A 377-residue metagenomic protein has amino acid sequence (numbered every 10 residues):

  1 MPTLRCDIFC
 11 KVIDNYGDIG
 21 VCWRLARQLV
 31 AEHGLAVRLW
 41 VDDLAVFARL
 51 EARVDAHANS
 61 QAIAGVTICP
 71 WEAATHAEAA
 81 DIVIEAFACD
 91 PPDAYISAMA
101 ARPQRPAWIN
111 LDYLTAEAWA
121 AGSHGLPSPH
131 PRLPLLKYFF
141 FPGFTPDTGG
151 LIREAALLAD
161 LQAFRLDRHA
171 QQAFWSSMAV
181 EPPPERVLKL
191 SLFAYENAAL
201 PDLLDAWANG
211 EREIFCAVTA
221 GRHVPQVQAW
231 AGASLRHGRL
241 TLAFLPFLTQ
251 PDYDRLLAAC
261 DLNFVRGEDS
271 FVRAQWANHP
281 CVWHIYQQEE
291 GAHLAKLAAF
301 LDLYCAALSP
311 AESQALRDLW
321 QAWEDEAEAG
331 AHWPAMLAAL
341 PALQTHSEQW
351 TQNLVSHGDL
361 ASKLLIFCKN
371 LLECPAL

Functional and structural regions predicted by a protein language model:
P2-D7: Extreme N-terminal starter segment of soluble prokaryotic enzymes
F9-G34, W40-P134, G221: Active-site and donor-binding regions of nucleotide-sugar-utilizing enzymes
Y16, W23-R27, F247-K296: A donor-sugar binding/catalytic signature common to diverse glycosyltransferases and related nucleotide-sugar
Q28, D202-E213: Short hydrophobic signal-anchor/transmembrane segments that target glycosyltransferases and glycosylation machinery
P103-A107, R212-E213, H279: A short helix->loop->beta-strand "cap" motif at the edges of active sites that frequently abuts
D112-P201: A nucleotide-sugar donor-handling region in carbohydrate enzymes
E154, A306-L377: C-terminal amphipathic helix plus adjacent low-complexity, charged tail appended to glycosyltransferase catalytic
E211-P246: Catalytic donor nucleotide-activated moiety binding site of glycosyltransferases and closely related
